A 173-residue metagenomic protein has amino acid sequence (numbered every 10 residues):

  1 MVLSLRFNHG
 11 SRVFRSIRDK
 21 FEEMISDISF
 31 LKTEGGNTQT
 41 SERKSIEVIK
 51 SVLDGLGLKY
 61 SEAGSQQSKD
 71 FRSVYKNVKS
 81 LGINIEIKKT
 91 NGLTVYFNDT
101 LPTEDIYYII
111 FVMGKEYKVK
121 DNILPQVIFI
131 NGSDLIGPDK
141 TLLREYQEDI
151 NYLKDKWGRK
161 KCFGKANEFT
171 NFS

Functional and structural regions predicted by a protein language model:
M1-S80, K89-S173: Nucleic-acid endonuclease domains
